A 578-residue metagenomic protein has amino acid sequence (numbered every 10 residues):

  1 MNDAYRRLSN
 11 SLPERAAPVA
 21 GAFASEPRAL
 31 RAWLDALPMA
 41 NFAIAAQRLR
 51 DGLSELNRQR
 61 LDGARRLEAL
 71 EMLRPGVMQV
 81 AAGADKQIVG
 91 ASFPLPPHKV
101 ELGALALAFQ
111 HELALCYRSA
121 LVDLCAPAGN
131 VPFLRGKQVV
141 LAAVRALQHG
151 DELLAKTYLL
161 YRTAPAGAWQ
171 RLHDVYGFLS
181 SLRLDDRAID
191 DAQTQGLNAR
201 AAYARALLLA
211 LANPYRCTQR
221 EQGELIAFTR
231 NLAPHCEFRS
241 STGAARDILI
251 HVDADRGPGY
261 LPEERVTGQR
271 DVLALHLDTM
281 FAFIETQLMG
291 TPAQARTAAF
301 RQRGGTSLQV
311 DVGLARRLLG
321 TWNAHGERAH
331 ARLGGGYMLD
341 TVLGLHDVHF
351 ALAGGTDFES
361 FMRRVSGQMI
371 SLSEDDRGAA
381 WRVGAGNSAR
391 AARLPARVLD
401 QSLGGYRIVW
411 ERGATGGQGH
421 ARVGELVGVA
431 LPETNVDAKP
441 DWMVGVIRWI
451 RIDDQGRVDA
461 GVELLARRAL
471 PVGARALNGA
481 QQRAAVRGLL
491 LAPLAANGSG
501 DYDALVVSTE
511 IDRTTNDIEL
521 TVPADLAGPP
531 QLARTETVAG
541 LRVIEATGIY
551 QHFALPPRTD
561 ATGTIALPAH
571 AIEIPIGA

Functional and structural regions predicted by a protein language model:
M1-D174: Generic N-terminal leader/targeting and pre-domain segments
Y5, Y117, Y158-Y161, Y176 (+7 more regions): Sequence-level detector for tyrosine residue identity
F23, D311-V312, S371: Alpha-helical interaction segments
L179-G355: Extended, domain-scale alpha-helical bundle/helix-rich regions
T321-A578: Short strand-loop-strand
